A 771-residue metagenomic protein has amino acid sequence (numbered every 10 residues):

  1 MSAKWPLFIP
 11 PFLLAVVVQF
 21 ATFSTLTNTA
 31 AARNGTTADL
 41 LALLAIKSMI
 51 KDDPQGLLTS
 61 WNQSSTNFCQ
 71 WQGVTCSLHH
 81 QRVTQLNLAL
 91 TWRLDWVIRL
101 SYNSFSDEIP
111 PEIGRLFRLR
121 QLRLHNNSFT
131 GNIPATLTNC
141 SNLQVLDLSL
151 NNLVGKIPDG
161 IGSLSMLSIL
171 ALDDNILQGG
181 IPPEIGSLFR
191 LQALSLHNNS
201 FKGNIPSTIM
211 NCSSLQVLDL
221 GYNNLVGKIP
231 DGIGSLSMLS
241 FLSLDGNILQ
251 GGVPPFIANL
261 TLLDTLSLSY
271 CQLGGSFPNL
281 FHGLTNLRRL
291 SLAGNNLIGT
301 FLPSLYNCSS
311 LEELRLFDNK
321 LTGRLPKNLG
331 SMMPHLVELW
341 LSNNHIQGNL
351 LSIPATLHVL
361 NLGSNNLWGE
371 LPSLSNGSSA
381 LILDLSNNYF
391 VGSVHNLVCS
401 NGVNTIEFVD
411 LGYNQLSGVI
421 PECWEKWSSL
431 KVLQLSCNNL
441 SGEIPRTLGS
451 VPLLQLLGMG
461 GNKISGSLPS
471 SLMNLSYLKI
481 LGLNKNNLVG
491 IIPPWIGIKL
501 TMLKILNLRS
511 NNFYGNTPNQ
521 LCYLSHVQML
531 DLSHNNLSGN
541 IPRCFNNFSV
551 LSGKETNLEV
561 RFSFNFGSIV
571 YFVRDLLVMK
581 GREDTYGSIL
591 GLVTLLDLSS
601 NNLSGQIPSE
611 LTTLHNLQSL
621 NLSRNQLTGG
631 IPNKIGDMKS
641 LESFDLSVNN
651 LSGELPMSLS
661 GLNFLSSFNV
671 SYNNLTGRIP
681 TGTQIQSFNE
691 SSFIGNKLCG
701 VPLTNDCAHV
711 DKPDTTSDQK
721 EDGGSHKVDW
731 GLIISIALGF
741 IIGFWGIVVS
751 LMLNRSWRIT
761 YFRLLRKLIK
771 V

Functional and structural regions predicted by a protein language model:
M1-V771: Plant-biased, solvent-exposed loop and capping regions within N-terminal extracellular ligand-binding ectodomains
